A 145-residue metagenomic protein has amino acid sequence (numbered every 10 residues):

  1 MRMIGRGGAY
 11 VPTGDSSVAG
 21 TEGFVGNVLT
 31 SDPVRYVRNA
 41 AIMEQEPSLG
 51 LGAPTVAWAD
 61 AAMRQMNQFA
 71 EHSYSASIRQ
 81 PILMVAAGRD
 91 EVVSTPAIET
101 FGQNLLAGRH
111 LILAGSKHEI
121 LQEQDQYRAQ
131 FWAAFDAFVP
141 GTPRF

Functional and structural regions predicted by a protein language model:
M1-G50: Alpha/beta-hydrolase-fold enzymes
V34, A53, A57, P96 (+1 more regions): Conserved active-site and cofactor/substrate-binding residues in soluble primary-metabolism enzymes
P54-Y74: Active-site nucleophile elbow and catalytic-triad environment of alpha/beta-hydrolase enzymes
A61-R64, T100, Q130, A134-A137: Alpha-helical elements of Rossmann-like donor-binding domains used by nucleotide-donor carbohydrate transfer enzymes
I78, M84-A86, D90: Short beta-strand/loop motif that positions the catalytic acidic residue of the alpha/beta-hydrolase fold
Q80, S94-Q103: Short alpha-helix in the alpha/beta-hydrolase fold that links the catalytic acid
E91-S94, L121: Nucleotide-sugar-dependent glycosyltransferase donor-binding/catalytic pocket residues
G108-F145: Catalytic active-site module of serine/aspartate enzymes centered on a nucleophile-bearing elbow/loop
